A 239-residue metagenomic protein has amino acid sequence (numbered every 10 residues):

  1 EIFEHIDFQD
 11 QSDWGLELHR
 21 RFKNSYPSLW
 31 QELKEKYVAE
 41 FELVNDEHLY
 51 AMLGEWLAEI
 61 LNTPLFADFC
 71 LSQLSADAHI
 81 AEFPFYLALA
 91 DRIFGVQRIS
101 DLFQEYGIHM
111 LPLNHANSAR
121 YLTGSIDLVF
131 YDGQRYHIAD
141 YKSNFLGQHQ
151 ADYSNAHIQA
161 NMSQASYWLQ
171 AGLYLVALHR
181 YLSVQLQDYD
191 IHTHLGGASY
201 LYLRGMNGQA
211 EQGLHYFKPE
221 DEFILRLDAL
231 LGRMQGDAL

Functional and structural regions predicted by a protein language model:
E1-L239: Structural signature of nuclease core domains in nucleic-acid processing machines
